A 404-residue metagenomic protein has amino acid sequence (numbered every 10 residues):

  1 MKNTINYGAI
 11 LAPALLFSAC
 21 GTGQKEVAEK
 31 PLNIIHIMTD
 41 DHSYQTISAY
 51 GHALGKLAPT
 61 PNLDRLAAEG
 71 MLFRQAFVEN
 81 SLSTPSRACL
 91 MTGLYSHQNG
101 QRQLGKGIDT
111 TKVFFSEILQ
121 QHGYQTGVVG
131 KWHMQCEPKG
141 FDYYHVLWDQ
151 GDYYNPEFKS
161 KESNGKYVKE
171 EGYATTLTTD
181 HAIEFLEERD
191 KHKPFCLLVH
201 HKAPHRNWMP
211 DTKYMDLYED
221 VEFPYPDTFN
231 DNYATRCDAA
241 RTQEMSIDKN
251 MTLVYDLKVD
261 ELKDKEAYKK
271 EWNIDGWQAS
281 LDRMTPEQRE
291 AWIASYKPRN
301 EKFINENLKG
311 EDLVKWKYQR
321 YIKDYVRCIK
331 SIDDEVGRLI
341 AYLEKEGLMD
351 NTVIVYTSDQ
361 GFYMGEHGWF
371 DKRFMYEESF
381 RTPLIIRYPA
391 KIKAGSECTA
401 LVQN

Functional and structural regions predicted by a protein language model:
K2-G8, L15-N404: Formylglycine-dependent sulfatase
